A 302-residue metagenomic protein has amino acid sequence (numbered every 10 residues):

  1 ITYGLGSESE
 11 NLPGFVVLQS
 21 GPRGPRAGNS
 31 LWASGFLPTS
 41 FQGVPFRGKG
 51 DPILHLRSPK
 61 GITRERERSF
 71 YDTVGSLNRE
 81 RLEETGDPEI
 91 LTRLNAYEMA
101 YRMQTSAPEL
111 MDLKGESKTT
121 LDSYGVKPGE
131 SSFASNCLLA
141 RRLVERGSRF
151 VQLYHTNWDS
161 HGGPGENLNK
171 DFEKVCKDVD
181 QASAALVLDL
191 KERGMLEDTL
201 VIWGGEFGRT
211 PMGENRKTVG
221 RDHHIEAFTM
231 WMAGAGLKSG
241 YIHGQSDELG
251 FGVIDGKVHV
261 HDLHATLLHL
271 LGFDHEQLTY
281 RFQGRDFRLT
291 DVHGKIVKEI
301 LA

Functional and structural regions predicted by a protein language model:
I1-A302: Ligand-binding pockets and gating/stacking loops
